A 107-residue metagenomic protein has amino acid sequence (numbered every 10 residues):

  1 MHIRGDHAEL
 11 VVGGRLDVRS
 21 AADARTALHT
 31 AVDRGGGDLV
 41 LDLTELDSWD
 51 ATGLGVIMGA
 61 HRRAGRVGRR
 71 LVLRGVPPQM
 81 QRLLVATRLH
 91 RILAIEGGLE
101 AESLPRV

Functional and structural regions predicted by a protein language model:
M1-S48, G59-V107: STAS-like cytosolic regulatory interaction modules
